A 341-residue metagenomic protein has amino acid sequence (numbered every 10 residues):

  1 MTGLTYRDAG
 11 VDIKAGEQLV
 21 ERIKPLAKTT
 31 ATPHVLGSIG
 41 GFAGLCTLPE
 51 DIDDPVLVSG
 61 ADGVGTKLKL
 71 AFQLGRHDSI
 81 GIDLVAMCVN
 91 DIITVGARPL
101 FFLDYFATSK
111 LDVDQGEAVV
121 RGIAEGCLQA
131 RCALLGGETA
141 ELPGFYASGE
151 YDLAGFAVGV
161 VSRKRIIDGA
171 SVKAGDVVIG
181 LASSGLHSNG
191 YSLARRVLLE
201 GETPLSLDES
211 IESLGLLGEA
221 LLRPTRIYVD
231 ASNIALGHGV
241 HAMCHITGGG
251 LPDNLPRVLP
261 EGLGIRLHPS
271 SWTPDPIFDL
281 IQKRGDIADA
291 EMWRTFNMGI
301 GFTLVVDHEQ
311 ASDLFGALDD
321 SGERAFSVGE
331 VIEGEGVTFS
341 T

Functional and structural regions predicted by a protein language model:
M1-P33: N-terminal amphipathic/basic leader segments beginning at the initiator methionine
T2-G10, P25, D53, Q115-A133 (+4 more regions): Glycine-/charge-enriched secondary-structure boundary and capping motifs
P25-S184: Glycine-rich phosphate/pyrophosphate-binding loop regions near the starts of catalytic domains
K67-L68, S188-G190, N254-L255: Short helix/loop capping segments that flank catalytic or ligand/cofactor-binding pockets
A174-G215, E219: Acidic, glycine-rich loop-and-beta core segments that form the ion-binding/anion-interacting portion of active sites
